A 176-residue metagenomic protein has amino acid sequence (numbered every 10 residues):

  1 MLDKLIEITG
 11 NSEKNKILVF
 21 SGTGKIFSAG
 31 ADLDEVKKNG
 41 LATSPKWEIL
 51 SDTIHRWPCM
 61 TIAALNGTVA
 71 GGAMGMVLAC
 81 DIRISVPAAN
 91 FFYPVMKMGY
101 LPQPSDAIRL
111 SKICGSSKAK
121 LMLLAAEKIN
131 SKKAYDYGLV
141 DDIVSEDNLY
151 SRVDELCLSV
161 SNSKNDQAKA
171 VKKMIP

Functional and structural regions predicted by a protein language model:
D3, I84-P87, V140-P176: C-terminal long alpha-helix characteristic of the crotonase
E7, K14-N15, S21-T53, V69: Glycine- (often His-adjacent) and acidic-residue-rich active-site loop that binds/positions the CoA thioester
I17-S21, I62-A64, I84: Structural motif
F20, D32, M76-L78, A134 (+1 more regions): Hydrophobic/aromatic residues within transmembrane alpha-helices of multi-pass small-molecule transporters
L50, I54, A64, A70-L123 (+2 more regions): CoA-thioester-processing core
G67, I82, L121, A125-E127 (+3 more regions): Well-ordered beta-strand positions
P87, S116-K120, I129-D136, K164-A168: Short, structured loop/turn "capping" segments at alpha-beta junctions
